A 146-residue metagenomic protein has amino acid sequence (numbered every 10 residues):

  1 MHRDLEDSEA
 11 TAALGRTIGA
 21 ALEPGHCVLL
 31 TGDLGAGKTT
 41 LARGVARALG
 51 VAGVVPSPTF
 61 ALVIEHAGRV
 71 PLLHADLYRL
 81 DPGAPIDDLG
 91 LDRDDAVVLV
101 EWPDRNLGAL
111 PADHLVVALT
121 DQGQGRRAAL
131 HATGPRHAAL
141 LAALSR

Functional and structural regions predicted by a protein language model:
M1, A84, D92-R146: Short phosphate-coordinating micro-motif centered on Lys-Gly-acidic
M1-T17: N-terminal pre-Walker A segment at the start of P-loop NTPase domains
I18-G25: Phosphate-binding P-loop
V28-L30: Hydrophobic anchor at the beta1->P-loop junction of P-loop NTPases
D33: P-loop (Walker A) phosphate-binding loop of NTP-binding proteins
K38: Conserved lysine of the Walker
P56-T59, E65-R105: Conserved nucleotide-sensing/catalytic segment adjacent to the nucleotide-binding pocket in NTP-handling enzymes
